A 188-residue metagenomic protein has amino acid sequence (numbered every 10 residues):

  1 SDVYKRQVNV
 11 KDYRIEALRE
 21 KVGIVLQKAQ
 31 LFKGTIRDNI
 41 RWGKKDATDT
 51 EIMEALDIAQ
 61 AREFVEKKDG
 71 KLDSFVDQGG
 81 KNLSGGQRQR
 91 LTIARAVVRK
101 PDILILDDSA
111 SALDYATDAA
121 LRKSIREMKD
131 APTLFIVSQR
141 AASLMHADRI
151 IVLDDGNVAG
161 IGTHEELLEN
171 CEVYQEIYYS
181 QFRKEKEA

Functional and structural regions predicted by a protein language model:
S1-Y4, K33, V137: Short, small-residue-biased leader/transition segments that mark boundaries at the very start of proteins
K5, D12, R19, R37-Q78 (+2 more regions): ABC ATPase nucleotide-binding domain helical subdomain, centered on the C-loop/LSGGQ "ABC signature"
N9, R62-L91, L106-S109, L113-A116 (+1 more regions): ABC-fold ATPase nucleotide-binding domain signature/coupling loops
A29-A47, L83, S143-L144: Conserved catalytic motifs of ABC-family nucleotide-binding domains
I58, K67, K71, K123 (+2 more regions): C-terminal portion of ABC ATPase nucleotide-binding domains
S84, L91-A96, A120, I136: ABC ATPase nucleotide-binding domain "signature" region
V98-D102, A131: A short, proline-enriched helix->beta-strand linker immediately N-terminal to the Walker B motif in ABC-type P-loop
E127-I136: Conserved catalytic loops of ABC-family nucleotide-binding domains
